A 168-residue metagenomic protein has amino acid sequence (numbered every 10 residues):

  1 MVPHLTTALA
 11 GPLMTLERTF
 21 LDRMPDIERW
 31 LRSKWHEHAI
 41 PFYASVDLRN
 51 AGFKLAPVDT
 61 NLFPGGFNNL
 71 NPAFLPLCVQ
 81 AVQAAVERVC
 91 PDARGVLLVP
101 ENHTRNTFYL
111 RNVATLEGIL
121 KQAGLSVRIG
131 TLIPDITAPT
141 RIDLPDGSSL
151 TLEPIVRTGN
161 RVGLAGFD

Functional and structural regions predicted by a protein language model:
M1-D168: Preference for protein termini
